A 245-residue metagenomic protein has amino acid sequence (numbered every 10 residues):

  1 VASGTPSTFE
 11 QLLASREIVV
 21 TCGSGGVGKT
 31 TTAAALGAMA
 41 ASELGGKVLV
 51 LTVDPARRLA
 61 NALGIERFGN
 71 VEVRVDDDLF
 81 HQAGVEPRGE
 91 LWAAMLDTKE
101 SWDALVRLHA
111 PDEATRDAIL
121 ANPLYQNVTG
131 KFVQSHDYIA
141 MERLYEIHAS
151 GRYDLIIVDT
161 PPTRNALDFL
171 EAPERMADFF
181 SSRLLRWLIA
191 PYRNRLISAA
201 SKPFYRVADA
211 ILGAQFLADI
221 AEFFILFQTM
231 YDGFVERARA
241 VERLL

Functional and structural regions predicted by a protein language model:
A2-V20, V27, T32-L245: Flexible phosphate-sensing "switch/lid" loops adjacent to ATP/NTP-binding sites across phosphate-transfer
